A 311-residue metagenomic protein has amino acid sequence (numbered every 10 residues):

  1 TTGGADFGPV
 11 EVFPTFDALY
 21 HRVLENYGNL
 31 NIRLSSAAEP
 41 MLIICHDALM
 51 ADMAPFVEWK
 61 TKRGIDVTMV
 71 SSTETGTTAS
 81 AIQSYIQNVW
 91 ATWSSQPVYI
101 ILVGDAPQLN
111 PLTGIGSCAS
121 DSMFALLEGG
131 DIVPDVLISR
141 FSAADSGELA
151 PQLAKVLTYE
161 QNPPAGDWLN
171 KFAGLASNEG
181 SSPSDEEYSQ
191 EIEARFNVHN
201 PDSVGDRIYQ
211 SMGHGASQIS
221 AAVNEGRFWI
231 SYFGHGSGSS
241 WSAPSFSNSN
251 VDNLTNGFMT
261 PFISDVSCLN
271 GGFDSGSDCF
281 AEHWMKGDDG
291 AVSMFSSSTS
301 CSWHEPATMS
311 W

Functional and structural regions predicted by a protein language model:
T1-W311: Cysteine-dependent hydrolase recognition
